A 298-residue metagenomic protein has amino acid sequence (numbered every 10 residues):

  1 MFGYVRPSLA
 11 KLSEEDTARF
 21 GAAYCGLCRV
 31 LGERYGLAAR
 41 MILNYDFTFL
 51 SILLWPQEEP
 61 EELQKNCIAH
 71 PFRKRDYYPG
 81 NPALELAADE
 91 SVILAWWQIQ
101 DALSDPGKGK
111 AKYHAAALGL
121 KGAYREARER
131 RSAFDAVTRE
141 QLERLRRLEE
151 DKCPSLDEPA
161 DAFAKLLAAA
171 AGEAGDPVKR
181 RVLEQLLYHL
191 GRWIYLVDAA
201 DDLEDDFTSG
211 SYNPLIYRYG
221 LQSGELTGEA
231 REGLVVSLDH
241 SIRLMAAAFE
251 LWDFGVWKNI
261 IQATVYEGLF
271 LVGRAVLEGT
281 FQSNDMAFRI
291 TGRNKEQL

Functional and structural regions predicted by a protein language model:
M1-Q185, R192, L196-R231, V235-D239 (+6 more regions): Acidic catalytic motifs of isoprenoid enzymes
Q262-E267: A glycine-rich phosphate-binding loop feature that marks nucleotide/adenosyl-phosphate handling sites
D285: N-terminal phosphate/diphosphate-binding loop that engages ATP/GTP or pyrophosphate donors across diverse enzyme folds
F288-L298: Long, low-complexity, intrinsically disordered segments
